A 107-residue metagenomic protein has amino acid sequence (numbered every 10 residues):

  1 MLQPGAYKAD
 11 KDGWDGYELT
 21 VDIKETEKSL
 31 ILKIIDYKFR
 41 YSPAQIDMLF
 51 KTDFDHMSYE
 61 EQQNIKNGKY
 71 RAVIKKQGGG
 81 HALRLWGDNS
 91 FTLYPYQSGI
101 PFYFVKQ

Functional and structural regions predicted by a protein language model:
M1-E18, F104: Tryptophan-anchored aromatic micro-motifs
M1-K8, K28-L30, N67-R71, D88-T92: Short, hydrophobic/aromatic-rich segments at coil-to-beta transitions
K11-G13, D22, Y94: Generic marker of residues within folded, mature protein domains
G13-T20, S29-W86: Contiguous, well-ordered beta-strand patches that form the walls/edges of small beta-barrel/beta-sandwich domains
K24-K28, Q107: A short, structured loop/turn motif at beta-sheet edges
H81-G99: Short, exposed beta-strand-loop hairpins at the edges of beta-sheets in extracellular/periplasmic proteins
G99-K106: Short, low-complexity, Pro/Ser/Thr/Gly-rich segments in the mature regions of secreted, periplasmic
